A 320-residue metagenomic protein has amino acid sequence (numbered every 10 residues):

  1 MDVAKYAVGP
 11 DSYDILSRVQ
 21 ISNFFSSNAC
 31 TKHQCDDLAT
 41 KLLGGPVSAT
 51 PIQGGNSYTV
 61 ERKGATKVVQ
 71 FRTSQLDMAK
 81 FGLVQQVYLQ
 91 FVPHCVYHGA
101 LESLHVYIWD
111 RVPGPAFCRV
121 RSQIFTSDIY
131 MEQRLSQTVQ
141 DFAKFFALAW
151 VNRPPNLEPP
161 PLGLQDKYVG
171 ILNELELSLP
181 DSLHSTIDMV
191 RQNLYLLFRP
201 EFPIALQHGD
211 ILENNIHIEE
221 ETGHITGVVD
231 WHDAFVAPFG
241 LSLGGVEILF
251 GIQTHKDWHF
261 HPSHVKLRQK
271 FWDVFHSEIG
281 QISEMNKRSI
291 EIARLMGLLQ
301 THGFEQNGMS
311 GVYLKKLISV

Functional and structural regions predicted by a protein language model:
V3-L16, N23-N28, E132-Q140, D233-V236 (+1 more regions): Helix-rich C-terminal or lid/interface subdomains of diverse kinases
S27-K63: ATP-binding glycine-rich phosphate-binding loop
S27-L42, V96, A100, D128-S136 (+4 more regions): An alpha-helical support segment within catalytic cores of ATP-dependent transferases
S48-G163: ATP-binding pocket architecture of kinase catalytic cores
R62-V68, I216, E291-L298: Short, solvent-exposed coil/turn segments at beta-strand boundaries
T73-L76, G209, H232: Short beta->alpha connector loops
L104-I108, V120, P161, Y168 (+3 more regions): Short aromatic-enriched loop/helix-cap "lid" or pocket-rim segments at secondary-structure transitions that line
N214-L243: Catalytic activation segment of kinase domains across protein kinase-like and atypical kinase folds
